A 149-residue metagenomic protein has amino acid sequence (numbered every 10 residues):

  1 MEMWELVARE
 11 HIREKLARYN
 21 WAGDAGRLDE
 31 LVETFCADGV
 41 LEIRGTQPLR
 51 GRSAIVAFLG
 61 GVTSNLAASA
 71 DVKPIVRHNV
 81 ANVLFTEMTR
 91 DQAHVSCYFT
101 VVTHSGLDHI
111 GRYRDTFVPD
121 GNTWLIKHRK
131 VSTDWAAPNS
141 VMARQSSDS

Functional and structural regions predicted by a protein language model:
M1-A25, D29-T34: Short, low-complexity N-terminal intrinsically disordered segments enriched in polar/charged residues
M3, A68-S149: A beta-strand edge to alpha-helix "cap/lid" segment located at domain peripheries
W21, S64, T103-H104: A generic secondary-structure boundary signal that marks alpha-helix termini
L28-C97: A solvent-exposed, acidic/Ser-Thr-rich amphipathic alpha-helical stretch
